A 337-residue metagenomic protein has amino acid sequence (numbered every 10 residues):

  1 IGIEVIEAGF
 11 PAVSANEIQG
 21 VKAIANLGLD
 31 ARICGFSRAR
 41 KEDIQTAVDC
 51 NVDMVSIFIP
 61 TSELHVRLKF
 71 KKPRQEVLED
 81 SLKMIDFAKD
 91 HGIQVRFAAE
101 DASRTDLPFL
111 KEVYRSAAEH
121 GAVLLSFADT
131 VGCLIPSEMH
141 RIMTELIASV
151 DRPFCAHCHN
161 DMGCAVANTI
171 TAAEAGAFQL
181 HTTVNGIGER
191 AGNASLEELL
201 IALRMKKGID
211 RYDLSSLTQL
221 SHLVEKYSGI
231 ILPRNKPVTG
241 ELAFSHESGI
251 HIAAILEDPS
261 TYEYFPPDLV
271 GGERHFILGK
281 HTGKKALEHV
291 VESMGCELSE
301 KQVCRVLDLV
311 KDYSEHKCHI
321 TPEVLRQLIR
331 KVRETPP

Functional and structural regions predicted by a protein language model:
I1-A39, L278, T282, S293: N-terminal capping/small domains of soluble enzymes
I1-V5, Q19-L27, K41-R152, I170-A175: Alpha/beta enzyme core
G2, A25-G28, N51, V55 (+11 more regions): Structural signal for hydrophobic packing residues in well-ordered secondary-structure cores of soluble enzyme domains
F10-S14, S37-K41, I59-E63, A99-S103 (+3 more regions): Active-site-proximal loop/turn and secondary-structure-junction residues that shape catalytic pockets, frequently
D30, V66, D129, T182-E189 (+3 more regions): Short beta-alpha connecting loops at secondary-structure transitions that line or flank enzyme active sites
R32, S56, S126, Q179-T182: Short hydrophobic alpha-helical runs that function as membrane-insertion/retention elements
L134, E138-T261: Catalytic alpha/beta core domains of metabolic enzymes, predominantly
K207-P337: A mid-to-C-terminal "edge-of-domain" accessory segment
